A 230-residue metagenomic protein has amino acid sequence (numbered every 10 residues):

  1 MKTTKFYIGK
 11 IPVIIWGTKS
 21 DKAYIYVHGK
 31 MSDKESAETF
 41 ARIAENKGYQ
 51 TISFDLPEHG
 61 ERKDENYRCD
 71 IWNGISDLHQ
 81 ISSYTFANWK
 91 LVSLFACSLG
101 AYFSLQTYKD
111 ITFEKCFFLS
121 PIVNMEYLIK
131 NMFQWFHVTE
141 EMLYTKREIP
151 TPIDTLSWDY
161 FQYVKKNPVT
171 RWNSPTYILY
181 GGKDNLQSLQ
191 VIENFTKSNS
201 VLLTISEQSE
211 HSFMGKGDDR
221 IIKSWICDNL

Functional and structural regions predicted by a protein language model:
M1-T18: N-terminal cap/lid segment of alpha/beta-hydrolase-fold proteins
D21-G29: Short beta-strand element of the alpha/beta-hydrolase
K30-R42, Q190: The serine-hydrolase catalytic nucleophile loop
M31, L56-E61, V123, E210-F213: Alpha/beta-hydrolase active-site loop signature
A41-D64: Conserved alpha/beta-hydrolase
H59-F86: Catalytic nucleophile-loop/oxyanion-hole region of alpha/beta-hydrolase and closely related hydrolase-like folds
F95-S104: Gly/Ala-rich beta-loop-alpha elbow adjacent to hydrolase catalytic centers
T112-N194, S198-I205, S209-N229: The alpha/beta-hydrolase serine catalytic core
